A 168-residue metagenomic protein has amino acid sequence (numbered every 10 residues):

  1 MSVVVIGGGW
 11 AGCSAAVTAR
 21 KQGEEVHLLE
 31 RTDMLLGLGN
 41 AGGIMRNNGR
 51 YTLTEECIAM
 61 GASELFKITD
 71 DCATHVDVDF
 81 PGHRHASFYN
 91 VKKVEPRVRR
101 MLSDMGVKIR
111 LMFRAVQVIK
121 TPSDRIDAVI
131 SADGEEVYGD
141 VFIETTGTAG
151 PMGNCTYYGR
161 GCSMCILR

Functional and structural regions predicted by a protein language model:
M1-A11: Beta1/beta-strand and adjacent pyrophosphate-binding region of the FAD-binding site in flavoprotein oxidoreductases
V3, E25-V26, F142: Hydrophobic anchor at the start of a short beta-strand that flanks the dinucleotide cofactor-binding loop
G8, H83, S131: Generic anion/oxyanion-binding catalytic loop in active/binding sites
G8, R31, T146: Active-site-proximal beta-strand/loop segments in catalytic clefts of secreted hydrolases
T18-E25, E30-Q117, G159-R168: Conserved N-terminal/central alpha/beta ligand/cofactor-binding core
I109-R168: Predominantly flavin-linked oxidoreductase catalytic cores and closely associated redox partners
